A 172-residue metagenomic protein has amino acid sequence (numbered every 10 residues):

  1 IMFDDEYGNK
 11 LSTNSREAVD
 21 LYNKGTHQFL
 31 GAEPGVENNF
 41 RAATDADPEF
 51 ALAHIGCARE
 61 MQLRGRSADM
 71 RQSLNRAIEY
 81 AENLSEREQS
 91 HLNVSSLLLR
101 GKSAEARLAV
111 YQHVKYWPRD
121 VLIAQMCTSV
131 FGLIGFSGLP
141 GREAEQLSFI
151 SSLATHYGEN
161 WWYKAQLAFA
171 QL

Functional and structural regions predicted by a protein language model:
M2-D20, I78-E88, L153: TPR-adjacent "capping" and linker segments in tetratricopeptide-repeat scaffold/adaptor proteins
N14-A42, A46, L92-A104, L108 (+2 more regions): Alpha-helical segment of the N-proximal tetratricopeptide repeat
E17, G35-V36, A42, L52 (+5 more regions): Alpha-helical positions within canonical tetratricopeptide repeat
E17, P48-A53, L84-E86, R119-I123 (+1 more regions): Residue-level recognition of tetratricopeptide repeat
L21, N39, H54, S90 (+2 more regions): TPR repeat positional signature
Q28, M61, L97, F131-I134 (+1 more regions): Residue at a conserved register position within TPR or TPR-like alpha-solenoid repeats
F29-A32, A46-D47, A81-L84, W117 (+3 more regions): Alpha-helical junction/boundary sensor with strong preference for TPR arrays
D69-A81, A104-V114, P140-T155: Alpha-helical repeat scaffolds
